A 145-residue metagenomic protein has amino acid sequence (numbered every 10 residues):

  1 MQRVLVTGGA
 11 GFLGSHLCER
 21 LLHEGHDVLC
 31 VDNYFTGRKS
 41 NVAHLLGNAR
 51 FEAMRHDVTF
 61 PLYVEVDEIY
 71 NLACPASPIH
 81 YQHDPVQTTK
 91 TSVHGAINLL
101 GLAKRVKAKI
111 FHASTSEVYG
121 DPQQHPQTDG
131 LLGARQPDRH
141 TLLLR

Functional and structural regions predicted by a protein language model:
M1-R145: N-terminal Rossmann-like NAD(P)+-binding domain of SDR-like oxidoreductases, especially those catalyzing
